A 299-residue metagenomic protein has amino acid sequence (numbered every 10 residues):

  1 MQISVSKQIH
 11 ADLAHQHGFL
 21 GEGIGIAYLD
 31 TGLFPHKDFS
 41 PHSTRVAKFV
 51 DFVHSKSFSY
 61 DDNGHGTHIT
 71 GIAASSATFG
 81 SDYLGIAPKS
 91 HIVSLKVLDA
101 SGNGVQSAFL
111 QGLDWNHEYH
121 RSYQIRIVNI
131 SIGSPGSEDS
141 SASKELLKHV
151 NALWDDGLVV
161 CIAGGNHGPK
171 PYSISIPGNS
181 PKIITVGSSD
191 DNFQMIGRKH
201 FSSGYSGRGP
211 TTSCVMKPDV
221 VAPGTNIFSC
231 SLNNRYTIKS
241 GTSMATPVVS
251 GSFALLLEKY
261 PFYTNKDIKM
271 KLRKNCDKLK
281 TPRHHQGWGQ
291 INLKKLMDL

Functional and structural regions predicted by a protein language model:
M1-G25, K37-P41, D139, K144 (+2 more regions): Protease zymogen maturation seam
H15-Y28, L33-A47, S57-S107, Y123-R126 (+4 more regions): Subtilisin-like serine protease catalytic core
L20, N151-D155, V221: Anion (oxyanion) recognition and catalysis
D30, G178-E258, F262, L296: Extracellular S/T/G-rich loop segment that most often corresponds to the catalytic His/Ser-adjacent loop
P35, N166-P171, N192-F193: Active-site environment of divalent metal-dependent phosphoester hydrolases
T70-A73, V93, V97-D99, G224-Q286 (+1 more regions): Hydrolase catalytic cores
A74-T78, D114-R121, N151, D155 (+3 more regions): Sec-exported extracytoplasmic/periplasmic mature domains
S76, V97-K182, T212-V215, C230-S240 (+2 more regions): Substrate-binding/access-modulating region of protease and related hydrolase catalytic domains
